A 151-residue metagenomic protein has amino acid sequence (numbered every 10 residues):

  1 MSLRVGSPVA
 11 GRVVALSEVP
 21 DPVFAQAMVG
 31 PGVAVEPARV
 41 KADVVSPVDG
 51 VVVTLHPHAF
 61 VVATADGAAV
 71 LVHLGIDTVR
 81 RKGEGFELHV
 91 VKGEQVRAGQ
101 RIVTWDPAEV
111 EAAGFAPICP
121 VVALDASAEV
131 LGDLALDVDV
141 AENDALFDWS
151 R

Functional and structural regions predicted by a protein language model:
M1-R151: Contiguous, well-folded functional domains in the mature portion of proteins
